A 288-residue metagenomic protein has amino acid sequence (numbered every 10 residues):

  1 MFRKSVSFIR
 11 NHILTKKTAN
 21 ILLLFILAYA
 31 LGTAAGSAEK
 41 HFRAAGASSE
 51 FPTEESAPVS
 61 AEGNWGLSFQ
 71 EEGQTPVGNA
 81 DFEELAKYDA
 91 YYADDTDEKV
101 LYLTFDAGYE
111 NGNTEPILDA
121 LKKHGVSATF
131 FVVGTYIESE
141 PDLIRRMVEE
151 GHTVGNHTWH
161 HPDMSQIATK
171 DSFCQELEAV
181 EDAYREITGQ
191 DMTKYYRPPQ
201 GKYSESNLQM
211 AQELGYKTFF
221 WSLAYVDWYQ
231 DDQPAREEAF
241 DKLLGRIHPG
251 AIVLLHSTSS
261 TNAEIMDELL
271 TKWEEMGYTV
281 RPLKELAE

Functional and structural regions predicted by a protein language model:
F2-T104, E110-P116, K123, E238 (+2 more regions): N-terminal pre-catalytic segment of deacetylase/amide-hydrolase enzymes
G66-A168, E176-R185, M192-T193, E288: Active-site beta->alpha N-cap acidic-glycine motif
N113-P116, P162-T188, K202-P249, N262-E264 (+1 more regions): Alpha-helical scaffold elements lining the catalytic groove of polysaccharide deacetylases
V132-V133, T188-P198, H256, R281-L283: Surface-exposed patches in mature extracellular/periplasmic domains of secreted proteins
T153-H160, G201, L255-T258: Histidine-centered catalytic micro-motifs
H248-K284: Catalytic grooves of carbohydrate-active enzymes
